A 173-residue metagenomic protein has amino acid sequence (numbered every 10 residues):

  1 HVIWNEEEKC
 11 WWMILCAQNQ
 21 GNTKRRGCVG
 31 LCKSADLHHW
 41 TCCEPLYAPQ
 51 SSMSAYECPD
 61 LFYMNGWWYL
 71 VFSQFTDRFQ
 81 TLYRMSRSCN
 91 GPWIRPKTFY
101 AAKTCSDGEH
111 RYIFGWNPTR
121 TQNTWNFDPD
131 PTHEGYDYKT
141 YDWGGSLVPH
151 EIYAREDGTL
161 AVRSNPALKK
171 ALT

Functional and structural regions predicted by a protein language model:
H1-T173: Carbohydrate-active catalytic/glycan-binding domains of CAZyme proteins, especially the secreted or lumenal ectodomains
